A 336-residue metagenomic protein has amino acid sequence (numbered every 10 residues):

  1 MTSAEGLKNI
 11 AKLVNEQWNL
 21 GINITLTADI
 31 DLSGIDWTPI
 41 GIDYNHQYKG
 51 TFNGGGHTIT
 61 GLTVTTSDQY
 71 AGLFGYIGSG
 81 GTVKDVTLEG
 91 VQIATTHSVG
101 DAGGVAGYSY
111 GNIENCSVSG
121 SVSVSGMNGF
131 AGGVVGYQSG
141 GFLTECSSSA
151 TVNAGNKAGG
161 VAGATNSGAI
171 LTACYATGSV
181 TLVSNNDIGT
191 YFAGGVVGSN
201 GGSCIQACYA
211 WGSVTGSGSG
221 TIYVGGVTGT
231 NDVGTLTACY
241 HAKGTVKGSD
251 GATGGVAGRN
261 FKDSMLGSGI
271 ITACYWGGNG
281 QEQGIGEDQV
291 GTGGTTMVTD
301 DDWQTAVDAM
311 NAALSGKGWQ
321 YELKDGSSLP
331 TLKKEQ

Functional and structural regions predicted by a protein language model:
M1-Q336: Surface-exposed repetitive/solenoidal architectures
